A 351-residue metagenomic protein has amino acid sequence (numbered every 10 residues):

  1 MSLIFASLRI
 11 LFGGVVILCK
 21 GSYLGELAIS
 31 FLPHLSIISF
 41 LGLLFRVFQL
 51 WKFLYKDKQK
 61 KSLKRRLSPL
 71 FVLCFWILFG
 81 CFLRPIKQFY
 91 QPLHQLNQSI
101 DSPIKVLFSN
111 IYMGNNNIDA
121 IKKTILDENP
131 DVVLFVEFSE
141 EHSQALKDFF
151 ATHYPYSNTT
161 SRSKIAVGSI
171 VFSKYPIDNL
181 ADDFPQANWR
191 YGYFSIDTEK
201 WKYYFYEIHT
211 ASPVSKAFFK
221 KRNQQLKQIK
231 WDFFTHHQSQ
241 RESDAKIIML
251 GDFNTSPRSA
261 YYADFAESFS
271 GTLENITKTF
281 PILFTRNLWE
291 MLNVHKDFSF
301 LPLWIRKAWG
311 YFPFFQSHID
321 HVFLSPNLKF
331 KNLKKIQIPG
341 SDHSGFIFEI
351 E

Functional and structural regions predicted by a protein language model:
M1-F53: Membrane-embedded alpha-helical segments of integral membrane proteins
V16, F53-L54, M113, T160: Residues that cap or flank secondary-structure elements
Y23, S62, S299-P302: Coil-to-alpha-helix initiation sites in intrinsically disordered, low-complexity, charged segments
F45-C81, R190-T210, W231: Glycine/proline-rich, flexible active-site/cofactor-binding loop segments that harbor closely spaced acidic
K58-L67, F71-K123, A181: N-terminal signal-anchor transmembrane helix
V106, Y112-L126, F135-E351: Soluble catalytic domains of enzymes that build or remodel membrane lipids, polysaccharides, and related
D131: Short acidic/polar active-site loop segments enriched in Thr and Asp
